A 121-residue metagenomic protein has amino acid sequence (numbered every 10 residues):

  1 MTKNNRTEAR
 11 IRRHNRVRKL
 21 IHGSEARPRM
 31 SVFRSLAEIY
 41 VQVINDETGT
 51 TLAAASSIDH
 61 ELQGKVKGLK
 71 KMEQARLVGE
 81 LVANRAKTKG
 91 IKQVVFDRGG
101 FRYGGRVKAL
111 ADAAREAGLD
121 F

Functional and structural regions predicted by a protein language model:
T2-F121: Ribosome large-subunit tunnel/peptidyl-transferase-proximal elements
